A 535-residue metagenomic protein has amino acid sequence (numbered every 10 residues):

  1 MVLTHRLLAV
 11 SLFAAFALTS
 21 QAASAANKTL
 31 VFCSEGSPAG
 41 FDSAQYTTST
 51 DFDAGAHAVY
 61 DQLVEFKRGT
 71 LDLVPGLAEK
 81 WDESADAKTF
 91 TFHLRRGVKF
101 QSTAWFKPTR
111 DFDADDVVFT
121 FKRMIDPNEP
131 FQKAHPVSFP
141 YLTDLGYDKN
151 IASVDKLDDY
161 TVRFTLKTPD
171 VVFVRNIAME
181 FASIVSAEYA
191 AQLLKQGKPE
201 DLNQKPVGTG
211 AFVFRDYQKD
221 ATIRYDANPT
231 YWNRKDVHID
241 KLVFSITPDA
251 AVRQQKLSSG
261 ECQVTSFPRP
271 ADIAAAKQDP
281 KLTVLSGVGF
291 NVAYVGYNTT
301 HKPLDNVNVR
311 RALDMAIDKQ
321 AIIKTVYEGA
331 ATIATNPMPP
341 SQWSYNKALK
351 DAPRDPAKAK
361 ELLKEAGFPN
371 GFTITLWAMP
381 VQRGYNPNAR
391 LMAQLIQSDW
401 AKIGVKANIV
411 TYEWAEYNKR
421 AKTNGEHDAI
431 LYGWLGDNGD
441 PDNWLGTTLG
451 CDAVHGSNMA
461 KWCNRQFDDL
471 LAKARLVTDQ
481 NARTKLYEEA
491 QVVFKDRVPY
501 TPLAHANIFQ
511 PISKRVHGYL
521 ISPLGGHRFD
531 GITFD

Functional and structural regions predicted by a protein language model:
S24, H93, I125-A190: Surface-exposed binding/hinge segments that line and control ligand-binding clefts or catalytic entry sites
K28-S34, A54, Q218-T222, A227 (+5 more regions): Detector for C-terminal structural segments
C33-A85, K122, E129, V207-T209: N-terminal lobe/hinge region of extracytoplasmic solute-binding protein
S37-A54, L77, A104-P108, V171-S183 (+3 more regions): A structural "hinge/loop" feature
K67-R68, D148-K149, D159-Y160, D170-V237 (+3 more regions): Gly/Pro-rich hinge or "lid" segments in bacterial periplasmic/extracellular proteins
E79-F131, R163, K256, P303-D305: Aromatic- and charge-enriched surface segment that lines or borders ligand/interaction sites
G197-N203, P229-A275, S286, A393: Ligand-site clamp/hinge motif
F212, N298, I333-A366, R383-L391: Structural transition elements
